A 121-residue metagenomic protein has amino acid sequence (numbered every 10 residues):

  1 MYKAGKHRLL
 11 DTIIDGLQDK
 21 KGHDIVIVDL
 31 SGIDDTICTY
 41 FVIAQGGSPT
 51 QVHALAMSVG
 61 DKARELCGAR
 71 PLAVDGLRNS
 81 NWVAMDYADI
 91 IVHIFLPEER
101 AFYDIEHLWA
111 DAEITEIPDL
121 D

Functional and structural regions predicted by a protein language model:
M1-I37, G46-V83, P97-E99, L108-D121: Polybasic/polar functional segments that serve as interface/processing modules
T39, D89: Conserved acidic residues
M85-Y87: Active-site beta-strand termini and strand-to-loop segments that position acidic
F102-Y103: Glycine/threonine-rich flexible loop motifs
